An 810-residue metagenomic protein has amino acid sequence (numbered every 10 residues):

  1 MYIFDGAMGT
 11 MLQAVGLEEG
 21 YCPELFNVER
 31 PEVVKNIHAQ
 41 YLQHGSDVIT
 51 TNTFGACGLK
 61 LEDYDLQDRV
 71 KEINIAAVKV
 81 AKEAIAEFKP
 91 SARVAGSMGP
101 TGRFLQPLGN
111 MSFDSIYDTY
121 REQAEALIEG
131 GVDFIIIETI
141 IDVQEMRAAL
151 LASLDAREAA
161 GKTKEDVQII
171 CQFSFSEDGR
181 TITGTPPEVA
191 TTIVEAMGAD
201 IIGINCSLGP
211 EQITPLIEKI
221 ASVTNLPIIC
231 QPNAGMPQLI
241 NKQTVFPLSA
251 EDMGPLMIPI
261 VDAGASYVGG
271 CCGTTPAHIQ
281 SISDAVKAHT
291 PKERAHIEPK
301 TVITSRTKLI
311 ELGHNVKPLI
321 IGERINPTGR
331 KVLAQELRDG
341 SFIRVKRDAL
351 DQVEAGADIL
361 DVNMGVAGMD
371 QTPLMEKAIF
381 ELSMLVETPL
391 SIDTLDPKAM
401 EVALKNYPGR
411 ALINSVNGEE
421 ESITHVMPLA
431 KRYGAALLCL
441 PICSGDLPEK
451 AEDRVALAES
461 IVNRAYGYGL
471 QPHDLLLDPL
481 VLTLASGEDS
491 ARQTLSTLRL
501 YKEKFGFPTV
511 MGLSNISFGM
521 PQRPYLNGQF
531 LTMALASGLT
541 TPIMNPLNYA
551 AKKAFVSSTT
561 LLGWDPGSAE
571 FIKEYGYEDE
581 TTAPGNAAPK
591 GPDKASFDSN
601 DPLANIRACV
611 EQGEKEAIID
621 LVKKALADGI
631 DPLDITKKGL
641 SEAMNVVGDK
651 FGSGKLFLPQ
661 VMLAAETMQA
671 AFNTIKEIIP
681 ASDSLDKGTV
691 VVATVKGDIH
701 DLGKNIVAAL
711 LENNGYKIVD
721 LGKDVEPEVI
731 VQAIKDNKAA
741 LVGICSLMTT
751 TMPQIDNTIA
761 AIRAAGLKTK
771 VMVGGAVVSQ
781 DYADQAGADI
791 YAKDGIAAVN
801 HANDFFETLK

Functional and structural regions predicted by a protein language model:
M1-L476, L482-K810: Domain-level signal for soluble alpha/beta catalytic cores
